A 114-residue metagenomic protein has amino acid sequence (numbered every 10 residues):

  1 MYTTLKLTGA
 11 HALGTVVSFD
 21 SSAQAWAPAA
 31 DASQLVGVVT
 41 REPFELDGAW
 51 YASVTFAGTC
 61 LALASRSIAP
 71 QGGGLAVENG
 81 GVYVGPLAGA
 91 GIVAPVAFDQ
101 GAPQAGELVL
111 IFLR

Functional and structural regions predicted by a protein language model:
M1-R114: Surface-exposed, low-hydrophobicity beta-strand/loop segments enriched in small/polar/acidic residues
